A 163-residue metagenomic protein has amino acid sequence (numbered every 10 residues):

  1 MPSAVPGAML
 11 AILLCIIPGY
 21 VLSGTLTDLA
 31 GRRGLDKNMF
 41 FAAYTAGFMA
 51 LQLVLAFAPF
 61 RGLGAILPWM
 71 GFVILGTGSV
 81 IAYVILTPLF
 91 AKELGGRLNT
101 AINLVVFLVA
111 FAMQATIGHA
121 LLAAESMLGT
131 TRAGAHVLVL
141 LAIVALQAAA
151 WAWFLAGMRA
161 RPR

Functional and structural regions predicted by a protein language model:
D28-T45: Cytoplasmic membrane-interface "Motif A"-like loop-to-helix N-cap segments of 12-TM Major Facilitator Superfamily
G31, T87-G96: Paired intracellular helix-loop junctions of major facilitator superfamily
D36, H119-A145: A membrane-interface helix-boundary motif in multi-pass transporters
A43-F60: C-terminal ends and interior cores of transmembrane alpha-helices in multi-pass membrane transporters/permeases
L55-A58, V139-R163: Multi-pass alpha-helical transporter architecture, strongest for 12-TM Major Facilitator/SLC carriers used
G62-I81: Hydrophobic core of transmembrane alpha-helices in multi-pass small-molecule transporters, especially MFS/SLC-type
T77-A91: Intracellular juxtamembrane helix-capping segments at the cytosolic ends of symmetry-related transmembrane helices
K92-S126: A late C-terminal transmembrane helix in Major Facilitator Superfamily
